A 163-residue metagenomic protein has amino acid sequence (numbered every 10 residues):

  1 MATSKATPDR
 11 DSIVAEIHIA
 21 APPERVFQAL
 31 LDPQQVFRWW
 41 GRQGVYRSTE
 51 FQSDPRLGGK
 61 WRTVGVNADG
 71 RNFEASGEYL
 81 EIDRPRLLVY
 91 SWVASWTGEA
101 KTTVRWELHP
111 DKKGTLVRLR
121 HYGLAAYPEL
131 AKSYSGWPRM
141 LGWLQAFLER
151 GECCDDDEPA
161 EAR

Functional and structural regions predicted by a protein language model:
M1-R47, R163: Hydrophobic ligand-binding cavity/cleft-lining segments
T7-D9, S53, D69-F73, W96-A100: A generic structural micro-feature
S12, E16, V89-P138: Beta-strand/loop substructures that line and gate deep hydrophobic ligand-binding cavities in soluble
P23-E24, P55-R56, L80-R86, E107-L116: A short, structured loop/turn motif at beta-sheet edges
V26-F27, V36, W61, Y79 (+4 more regions): Hydrophobic pocket/interface hotspot
L31-D32, G41, R84, L148-R150: Residues at helix-coil transition
R47-S91: Glycine-rich portal/gate segments that line the openings of hydrophobic small-molecule binding cavities
Y122-R163: A conserved amphipathic terminal alpha-helix motif
